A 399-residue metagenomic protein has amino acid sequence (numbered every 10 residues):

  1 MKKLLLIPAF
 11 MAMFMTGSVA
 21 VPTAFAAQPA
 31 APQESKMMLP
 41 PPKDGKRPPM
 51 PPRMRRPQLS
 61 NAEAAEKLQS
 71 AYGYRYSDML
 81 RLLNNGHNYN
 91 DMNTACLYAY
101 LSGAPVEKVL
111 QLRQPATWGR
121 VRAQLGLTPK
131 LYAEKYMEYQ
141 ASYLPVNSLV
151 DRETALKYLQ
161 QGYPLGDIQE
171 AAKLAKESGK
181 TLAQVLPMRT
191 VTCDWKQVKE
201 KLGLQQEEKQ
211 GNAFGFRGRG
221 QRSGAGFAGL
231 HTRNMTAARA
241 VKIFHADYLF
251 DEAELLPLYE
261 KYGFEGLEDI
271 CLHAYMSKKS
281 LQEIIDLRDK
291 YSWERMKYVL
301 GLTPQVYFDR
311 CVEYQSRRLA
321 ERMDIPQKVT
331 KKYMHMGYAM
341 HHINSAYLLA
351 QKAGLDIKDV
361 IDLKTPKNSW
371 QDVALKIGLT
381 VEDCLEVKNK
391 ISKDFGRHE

Functional and structural regions predicted by a protein language model:
M1-L4: Positively charged n-region of N-terminal signal peptides that target proteins for export
L6-M15: Hydrophobic helical h-region of N-terminal Sec-dependent signal peptides in bacterial secretory/periplasmic proteins
F14-T23: C-terminal segment of classical bacterial N-terminal signal peptides
A27-E399: General marker for long, soluble alpha-helical cores
